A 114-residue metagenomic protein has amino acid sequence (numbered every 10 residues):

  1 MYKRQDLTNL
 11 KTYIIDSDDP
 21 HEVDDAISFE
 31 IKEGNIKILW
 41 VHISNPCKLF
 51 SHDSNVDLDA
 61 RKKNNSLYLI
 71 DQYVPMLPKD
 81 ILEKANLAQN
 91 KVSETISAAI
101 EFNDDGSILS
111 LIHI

Functional and structural regions predicted by a protein language model:
K3-I112: Conserved, carboxylate-rich catalytic/transport cores that coordinate ions
